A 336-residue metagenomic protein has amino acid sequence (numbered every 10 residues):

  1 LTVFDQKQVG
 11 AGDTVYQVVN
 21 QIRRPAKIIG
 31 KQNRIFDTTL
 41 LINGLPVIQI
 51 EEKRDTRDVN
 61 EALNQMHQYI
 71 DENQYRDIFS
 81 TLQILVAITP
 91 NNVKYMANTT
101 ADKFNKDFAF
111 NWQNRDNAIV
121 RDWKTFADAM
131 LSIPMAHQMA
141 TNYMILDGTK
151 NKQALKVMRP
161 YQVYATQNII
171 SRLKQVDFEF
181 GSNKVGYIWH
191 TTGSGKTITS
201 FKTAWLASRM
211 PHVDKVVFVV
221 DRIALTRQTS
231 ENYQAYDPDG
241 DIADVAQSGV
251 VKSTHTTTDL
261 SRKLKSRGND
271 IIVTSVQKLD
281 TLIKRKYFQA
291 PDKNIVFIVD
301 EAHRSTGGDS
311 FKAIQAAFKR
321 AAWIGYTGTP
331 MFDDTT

Functional and structural regions predicted by a protein language model:
L1-K215, A224, Q228-G240, R267-G268 (+2 more regions): ATP-dependent helicase/translocase motor core
V59-A62, A97, D280-K286, A290-T336: Signature of the SF2 helicase/ATPase Hel1-core->accessory helical subdomain module
V86-I88, I272-S275, A322-T327: Structural recognition of the conserved hydrophobic beta-strand(s) that form the central parallel beta-sheet of P-loop
T203, N232, T256-L260, I283-K286 (+1 more regions): Short beta-alpha junctions and helix-cap segments that line functional grooves
K215, S230, D237-S261: Conserved RecA-like helicase motor-core motifs
F218, I272-T274, F297: Hydrophobic positions in the central parallel beta-sheet of the AAA+
T256-I272, F288-Q289: Conserved motor-coupling elements within RecA-like helicase/translocase cores
N269-R285: Conserved helicase/translocase P-loop NTPase motor core
